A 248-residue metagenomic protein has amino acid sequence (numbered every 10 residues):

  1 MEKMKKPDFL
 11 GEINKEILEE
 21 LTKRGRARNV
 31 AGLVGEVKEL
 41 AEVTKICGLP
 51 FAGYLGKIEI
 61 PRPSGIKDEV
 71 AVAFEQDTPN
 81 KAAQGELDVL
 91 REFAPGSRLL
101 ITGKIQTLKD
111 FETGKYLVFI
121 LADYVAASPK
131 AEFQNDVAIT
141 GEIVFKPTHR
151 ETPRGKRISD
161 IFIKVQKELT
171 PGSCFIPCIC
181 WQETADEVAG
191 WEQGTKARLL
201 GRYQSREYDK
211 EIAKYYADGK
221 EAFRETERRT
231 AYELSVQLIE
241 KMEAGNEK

Functional and structural regions predicted by a protein language model:
E2-K248: Single-stranded nucleic acid-binding surfaces, predominantly the OB-fold ssDNA-binding core
